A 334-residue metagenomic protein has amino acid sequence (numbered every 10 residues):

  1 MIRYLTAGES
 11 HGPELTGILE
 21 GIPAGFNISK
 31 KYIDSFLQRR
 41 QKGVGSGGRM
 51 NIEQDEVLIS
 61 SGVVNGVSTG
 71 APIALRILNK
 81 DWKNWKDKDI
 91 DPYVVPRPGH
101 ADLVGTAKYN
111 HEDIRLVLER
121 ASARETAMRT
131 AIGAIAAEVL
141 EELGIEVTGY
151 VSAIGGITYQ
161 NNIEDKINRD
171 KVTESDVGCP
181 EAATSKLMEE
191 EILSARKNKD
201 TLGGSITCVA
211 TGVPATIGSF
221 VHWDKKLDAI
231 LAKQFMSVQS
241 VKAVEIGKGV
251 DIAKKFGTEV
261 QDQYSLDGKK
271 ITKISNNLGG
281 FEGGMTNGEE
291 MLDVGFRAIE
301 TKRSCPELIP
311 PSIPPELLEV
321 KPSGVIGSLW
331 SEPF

Functional and structural regions predicted by a protein language model:
M1-P310, P314-V325, L329-P333: Generic N-terminal targeting/processing segments that precede catalytic cores or assembly contacts
